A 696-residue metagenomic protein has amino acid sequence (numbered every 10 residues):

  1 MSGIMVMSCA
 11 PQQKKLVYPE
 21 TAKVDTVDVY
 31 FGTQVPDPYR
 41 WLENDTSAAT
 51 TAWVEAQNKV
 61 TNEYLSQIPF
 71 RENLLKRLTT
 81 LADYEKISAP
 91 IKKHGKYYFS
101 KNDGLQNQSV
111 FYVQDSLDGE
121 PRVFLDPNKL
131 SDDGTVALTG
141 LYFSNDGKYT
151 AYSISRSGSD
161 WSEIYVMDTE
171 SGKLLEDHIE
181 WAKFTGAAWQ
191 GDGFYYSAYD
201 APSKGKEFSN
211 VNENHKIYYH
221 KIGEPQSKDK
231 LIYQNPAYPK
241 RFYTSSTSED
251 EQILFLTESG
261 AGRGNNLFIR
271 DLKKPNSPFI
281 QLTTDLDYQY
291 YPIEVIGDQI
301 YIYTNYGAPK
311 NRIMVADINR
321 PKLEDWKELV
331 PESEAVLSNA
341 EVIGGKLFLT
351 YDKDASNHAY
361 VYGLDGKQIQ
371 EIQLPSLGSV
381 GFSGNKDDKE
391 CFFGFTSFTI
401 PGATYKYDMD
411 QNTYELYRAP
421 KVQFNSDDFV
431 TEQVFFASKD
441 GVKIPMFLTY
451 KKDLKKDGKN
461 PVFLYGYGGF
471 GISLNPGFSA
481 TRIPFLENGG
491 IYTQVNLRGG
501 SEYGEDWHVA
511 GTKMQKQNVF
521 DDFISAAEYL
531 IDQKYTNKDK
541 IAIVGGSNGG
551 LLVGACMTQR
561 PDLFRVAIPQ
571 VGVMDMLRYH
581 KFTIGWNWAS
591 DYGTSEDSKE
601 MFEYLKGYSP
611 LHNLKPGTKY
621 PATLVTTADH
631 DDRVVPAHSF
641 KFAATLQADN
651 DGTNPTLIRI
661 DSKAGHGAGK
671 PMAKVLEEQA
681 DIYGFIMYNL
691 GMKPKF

Functional and structural regions predicted by a protein language model:
M7-S8: C-terminal motif of bacterial Sec signal peptides marking the signal peptidase cleavage site
A48-Y142, S153, R241-D271, N276-V295 (+6 more regions): Non-catalytic accessory segments flanking enzyme active sites
Y97, G147-T150, F194-Y195, L254 (+3 more regions): Hydrophobic beta-strand positions that form the internal "hydrophobic ladder" of WD40/Gbeta-like beta-propeller blades
N102-S109, S131-T135, I154-E163, H178-K183 (+7 more regions): A flexible loop/linker signature enriched in serine peptidases of the S9 family
Y112-Q114, Y165-T169, V211-G223, F268-L272 (+2 more regions): Beta-propeller blade signature
P127, T169-W181, E224-P236, K273-T283 (+2 more regions): Blade-edge beta-strand/turn elements of extracellular beta-propeller and related beta-sheet repeat scaffolds
N128-S144, S153-S159, K173-E176, Y407-T413 (+7 more regions): Cap/lid segment of the alpha/beta-hydrolase catalytic domain
Q494-F696: Active-site-proximal cap/loop segments of hydrolase catalytic domains
